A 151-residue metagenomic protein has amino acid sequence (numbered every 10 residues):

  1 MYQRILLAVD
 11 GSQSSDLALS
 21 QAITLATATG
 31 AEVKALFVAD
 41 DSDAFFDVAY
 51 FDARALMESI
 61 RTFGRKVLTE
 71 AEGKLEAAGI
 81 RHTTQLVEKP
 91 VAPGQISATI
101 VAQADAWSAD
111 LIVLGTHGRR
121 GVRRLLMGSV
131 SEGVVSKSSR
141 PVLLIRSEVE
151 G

Functional and structural regions predicted by a protein language model:
Q3-D52, K74-I80, E150: Small/aliphatic-rich secondary-structure junction motif
A18, F45-V48, G94-S97, R124-L125: Short, well-ordered secondary-structure micro-motifs
A22, A71, I100, V134: Aromatic/hydrophobic pocket-lining residues that form π-stacking "cages" and hydrophobic walls in ligand
T24, A104-G151: Gly/Ser-rich helix-loop-strand patches that form or flank binding pockets for ribonucleotide-derived cofactors
L36, T83-V87, L143: General small-molecule cofactor/ligand-binding pocket signal
V38-K66, T99-A102: Acidic, proline/glycine-rich short linear motifs
D41-D43, P90, R120: Feature marks short, surface-exposed loop/turn motifs that line or immediately flank catalytic pockets and channel
G73-I112, E150-G151: Structural beta-alpha unit
